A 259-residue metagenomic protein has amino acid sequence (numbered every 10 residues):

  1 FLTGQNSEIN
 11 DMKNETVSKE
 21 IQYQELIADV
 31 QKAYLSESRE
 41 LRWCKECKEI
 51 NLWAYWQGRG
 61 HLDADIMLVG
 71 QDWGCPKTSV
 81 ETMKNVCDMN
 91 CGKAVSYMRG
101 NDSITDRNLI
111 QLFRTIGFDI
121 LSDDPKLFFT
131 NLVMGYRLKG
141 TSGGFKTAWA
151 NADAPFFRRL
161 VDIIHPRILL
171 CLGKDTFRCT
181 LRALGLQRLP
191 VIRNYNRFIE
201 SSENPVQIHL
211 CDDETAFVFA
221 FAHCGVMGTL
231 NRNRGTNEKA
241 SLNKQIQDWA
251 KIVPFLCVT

Functional and structural regions predicted by a protein language model:
K13-L189, A216-F217, F221-G235: A polyanion-binding, active-site-adjacent surface
E46, R188-T259: A hydrophobic alpha-helix/topogenic segment detector that preferentially activates on transmembrane helices
